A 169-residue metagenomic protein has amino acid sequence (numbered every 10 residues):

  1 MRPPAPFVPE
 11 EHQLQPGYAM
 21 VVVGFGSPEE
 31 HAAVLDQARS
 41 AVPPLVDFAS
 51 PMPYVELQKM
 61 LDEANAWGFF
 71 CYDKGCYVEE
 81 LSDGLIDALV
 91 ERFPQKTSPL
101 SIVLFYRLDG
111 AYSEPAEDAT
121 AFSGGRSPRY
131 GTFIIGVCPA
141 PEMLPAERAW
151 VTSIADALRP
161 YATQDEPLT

Functional and structural regions predicted by a protein language model:
M1-T169: Soluble FAD-dependent oxygen oxidases
